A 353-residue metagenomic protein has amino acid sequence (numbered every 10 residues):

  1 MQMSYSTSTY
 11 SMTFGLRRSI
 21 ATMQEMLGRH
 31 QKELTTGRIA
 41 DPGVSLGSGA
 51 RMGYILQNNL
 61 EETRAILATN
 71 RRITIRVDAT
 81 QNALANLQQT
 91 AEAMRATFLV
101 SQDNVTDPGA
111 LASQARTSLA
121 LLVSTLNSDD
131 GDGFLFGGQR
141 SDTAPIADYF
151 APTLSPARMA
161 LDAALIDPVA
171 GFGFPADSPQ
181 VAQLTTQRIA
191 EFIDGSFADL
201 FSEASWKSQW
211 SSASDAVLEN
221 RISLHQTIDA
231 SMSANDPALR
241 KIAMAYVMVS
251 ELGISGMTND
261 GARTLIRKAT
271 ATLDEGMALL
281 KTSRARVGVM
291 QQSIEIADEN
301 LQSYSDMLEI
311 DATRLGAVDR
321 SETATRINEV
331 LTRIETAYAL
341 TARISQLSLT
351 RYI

Functional and structural regions predicted by a protein language model:
M1-A144, G253-I353: Amphipathic alpha-helical polymerization modules
L27, Q31-L34, R38, D129-F134 (+1 more regions): Polar, low-complexity export/assembly segments characteristic of proteins that are secreted or assemble on the cell
